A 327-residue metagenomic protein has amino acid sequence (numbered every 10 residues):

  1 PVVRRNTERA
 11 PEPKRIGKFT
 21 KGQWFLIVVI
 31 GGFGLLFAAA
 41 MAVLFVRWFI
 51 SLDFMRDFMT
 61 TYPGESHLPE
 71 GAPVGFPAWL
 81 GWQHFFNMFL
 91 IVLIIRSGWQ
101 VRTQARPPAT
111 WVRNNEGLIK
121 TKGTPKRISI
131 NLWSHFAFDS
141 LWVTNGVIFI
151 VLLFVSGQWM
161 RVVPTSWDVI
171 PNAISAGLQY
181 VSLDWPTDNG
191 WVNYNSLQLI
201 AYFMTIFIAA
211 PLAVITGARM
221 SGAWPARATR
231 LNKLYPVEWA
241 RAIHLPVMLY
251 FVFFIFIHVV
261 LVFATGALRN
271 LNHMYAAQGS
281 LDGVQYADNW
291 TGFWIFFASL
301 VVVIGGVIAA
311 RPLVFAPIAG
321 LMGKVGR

Functional and structural regions predicted by a protein language model:
P1-R327: Membrane-embedded alpha-helical bundles that constitute the cytochrome b-like, heme-associated redox core of multi-pass
